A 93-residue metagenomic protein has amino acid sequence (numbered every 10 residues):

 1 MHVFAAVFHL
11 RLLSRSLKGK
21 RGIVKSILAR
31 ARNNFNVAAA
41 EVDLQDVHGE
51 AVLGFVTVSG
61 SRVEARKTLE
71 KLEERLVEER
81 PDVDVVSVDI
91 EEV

Functional and structural regions predicted by a protein language model:
M1-A5, H48-E50: A general secondary-structure signal for short beta-strands and their flanking turns/coil in non-transmembrane regions
F4-L10, G54: Active-site-flanking beta-strand signature of metal-NTP-handling nucleotidyl enzymes and homologous cyclase-like
L10-S14, N33, S59: Beta-strand elements of well-folded, non-transmembrane domains
K20: C-terminal binding/interaction regions
N36-D43, V83-D89: Short beta-strand elements
E41-S61, E92: Short, charge-patterned binding micro-sites
T57-V93: C-terminal structural segments of small proteins and small subunits
